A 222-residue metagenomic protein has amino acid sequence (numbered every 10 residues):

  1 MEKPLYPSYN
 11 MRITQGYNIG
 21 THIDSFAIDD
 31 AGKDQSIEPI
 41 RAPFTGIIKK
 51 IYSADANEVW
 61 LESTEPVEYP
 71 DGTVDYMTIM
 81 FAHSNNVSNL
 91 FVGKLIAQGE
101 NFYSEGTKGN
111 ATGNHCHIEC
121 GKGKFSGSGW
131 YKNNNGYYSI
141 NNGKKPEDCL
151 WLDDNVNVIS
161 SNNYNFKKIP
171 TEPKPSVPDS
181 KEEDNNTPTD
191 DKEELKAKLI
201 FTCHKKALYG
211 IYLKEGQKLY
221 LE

Functional and structural regions predicted by a protein language model:
M1-P4, A31, Q35, F91-K94 (+1 more regions): Acidic, glycine-rich catalytic/binding loops that coordinate metals and/or anionic ligands
S8-F44: Short glycine/threonine/proline-enriched tight-turn/helix- or strand-capping micro-motif at secondary-structure
I13, G46-I48, G93-G106: A structural signal for short beta-strand/turn segments enriched in small hydrophobics and glycine
P39-A42, N89, L95, Y212: Residue-level "contact hotspot" at macromolecular interaction interfaces
R41-N89, G113-E119: Zn2+-dependent peptidoglycan hydrolase active-site motif and core
S53-D55, F102-A111: Short, charged beta-turn/beta-strand-edge "cap" motif at the junction between a beta-strand and an adjacent loop
N186-K205, L213: SH3-family beta-barrel domains
I211, L221-E222: Hydrophobic beta-strand segments within beta-rich accessory/binding domains
